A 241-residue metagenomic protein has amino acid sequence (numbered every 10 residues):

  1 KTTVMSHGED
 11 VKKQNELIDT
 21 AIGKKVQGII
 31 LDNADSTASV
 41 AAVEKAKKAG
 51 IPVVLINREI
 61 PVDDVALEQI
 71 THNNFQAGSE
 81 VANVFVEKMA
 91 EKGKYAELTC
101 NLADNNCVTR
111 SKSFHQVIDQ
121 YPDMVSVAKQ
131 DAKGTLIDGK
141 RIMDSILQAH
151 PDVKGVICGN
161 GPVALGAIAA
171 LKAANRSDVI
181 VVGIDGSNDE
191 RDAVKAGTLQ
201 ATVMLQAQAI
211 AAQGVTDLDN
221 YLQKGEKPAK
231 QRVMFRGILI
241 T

Functional and structural regions predicted by a protein language model:
K1-T241: A residue-level marker of the well-folded mature domains of exported/periplasmic proteins
